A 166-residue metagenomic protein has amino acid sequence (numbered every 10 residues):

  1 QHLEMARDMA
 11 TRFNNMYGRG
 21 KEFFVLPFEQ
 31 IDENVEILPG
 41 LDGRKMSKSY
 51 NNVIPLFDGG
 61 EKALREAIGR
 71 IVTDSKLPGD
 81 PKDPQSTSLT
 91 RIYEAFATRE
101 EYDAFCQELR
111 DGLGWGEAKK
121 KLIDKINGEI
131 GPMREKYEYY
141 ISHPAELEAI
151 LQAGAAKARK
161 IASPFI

Functional and structural regions predicted by a protein language model:
L3-I166: Conserved nucleotide- and phosphate/pyrophosphate-binding catalytic cores in adenylate/nucleotidyl-handling enzymes
